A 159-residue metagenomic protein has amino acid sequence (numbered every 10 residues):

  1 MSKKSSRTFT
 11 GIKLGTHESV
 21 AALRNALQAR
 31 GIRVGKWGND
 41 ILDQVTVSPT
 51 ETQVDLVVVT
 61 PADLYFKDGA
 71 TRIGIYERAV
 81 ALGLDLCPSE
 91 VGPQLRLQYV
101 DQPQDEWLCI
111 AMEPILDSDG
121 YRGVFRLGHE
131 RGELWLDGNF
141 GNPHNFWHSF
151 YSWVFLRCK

Functional and structural regions predicted by a protein language model:
M1-K159: A binding-site-centric feature that preferentially detects glycan-recognition modules on secreted/surface proteins
